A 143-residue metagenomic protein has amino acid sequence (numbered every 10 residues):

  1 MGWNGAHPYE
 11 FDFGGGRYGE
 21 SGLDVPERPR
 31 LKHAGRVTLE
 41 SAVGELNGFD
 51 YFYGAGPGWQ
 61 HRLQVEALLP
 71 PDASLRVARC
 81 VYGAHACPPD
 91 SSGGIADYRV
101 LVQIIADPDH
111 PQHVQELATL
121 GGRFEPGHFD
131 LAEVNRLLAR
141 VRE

Functional and structural regions predicted by a protein language model:
M1-E143: Short linear regulatory motifs enriched in tryptophan with gly/pro/ser
